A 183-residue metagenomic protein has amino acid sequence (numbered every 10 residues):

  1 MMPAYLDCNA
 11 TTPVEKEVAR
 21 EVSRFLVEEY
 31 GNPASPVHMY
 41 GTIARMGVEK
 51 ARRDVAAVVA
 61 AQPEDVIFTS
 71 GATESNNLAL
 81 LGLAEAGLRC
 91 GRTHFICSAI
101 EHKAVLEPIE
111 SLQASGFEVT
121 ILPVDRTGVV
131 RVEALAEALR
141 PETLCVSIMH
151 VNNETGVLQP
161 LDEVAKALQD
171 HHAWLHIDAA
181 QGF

Functional and structural regions predicted by a protein language model:
M1-F183: Pyridoxal 5′-phosphate
